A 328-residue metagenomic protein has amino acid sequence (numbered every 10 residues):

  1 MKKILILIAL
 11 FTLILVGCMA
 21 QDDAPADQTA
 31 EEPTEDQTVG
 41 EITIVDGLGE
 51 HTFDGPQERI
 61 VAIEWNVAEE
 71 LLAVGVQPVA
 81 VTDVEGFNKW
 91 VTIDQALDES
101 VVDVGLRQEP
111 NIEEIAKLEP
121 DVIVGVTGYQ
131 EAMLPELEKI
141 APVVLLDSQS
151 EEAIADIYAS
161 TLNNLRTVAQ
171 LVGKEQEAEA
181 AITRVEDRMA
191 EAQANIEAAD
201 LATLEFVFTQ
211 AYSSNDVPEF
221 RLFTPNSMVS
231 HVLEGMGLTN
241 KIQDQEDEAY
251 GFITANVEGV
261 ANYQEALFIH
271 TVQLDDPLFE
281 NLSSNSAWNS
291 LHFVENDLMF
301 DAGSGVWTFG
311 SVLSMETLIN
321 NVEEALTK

Functional and structural regions predicted by a protein language model:
M1-V16: Sec-dependent bacterial lipoprotein signal peptides
V16-V39: Bacterial lipoprotein signal-peptidase II cleavage site
D46-L48, D103-I112, D247-V257: Short helix-initiation/N-cap motifs at beta->coil->alpha
W65-E114: A short, structured surface patch at a secondary-structure boundary
E85-W90, P218-G251: Alpha-helical, coiled-coil/dimerization segments enriched in small aliphatic residues
E119-V124, P142, V260, E265-A266: Proline-aspartate-enriched helix->loop->beta-strand connector
I140-S214, V312-K328: Extracytoplasmic substrate-binding proteins
S160-N163, N262-K328: Structured C-terminal subdomain patch of bacterial secreted/periplasmic proteins
